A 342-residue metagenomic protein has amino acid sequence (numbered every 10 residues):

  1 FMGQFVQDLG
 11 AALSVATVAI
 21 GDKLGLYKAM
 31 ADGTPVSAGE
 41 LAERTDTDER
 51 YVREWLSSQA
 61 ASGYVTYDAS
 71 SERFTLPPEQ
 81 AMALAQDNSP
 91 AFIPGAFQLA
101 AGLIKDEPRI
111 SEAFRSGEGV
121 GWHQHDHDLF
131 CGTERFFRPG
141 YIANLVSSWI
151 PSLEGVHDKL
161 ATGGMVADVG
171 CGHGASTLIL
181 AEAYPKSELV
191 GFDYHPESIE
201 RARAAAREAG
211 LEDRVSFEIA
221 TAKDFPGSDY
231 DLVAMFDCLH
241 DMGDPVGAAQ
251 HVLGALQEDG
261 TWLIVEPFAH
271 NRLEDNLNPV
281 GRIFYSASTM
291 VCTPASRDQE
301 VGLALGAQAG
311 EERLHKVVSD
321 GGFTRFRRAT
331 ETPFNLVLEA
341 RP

Functional and structural regions predicted by a protein language model:
V6-K23, K28-A29, W55-G164: Conserved Class I S-adenosyl-L-methionine-dependent methyltransferase catalytic core
M30-T34, A181: Short helix-to-turn junction characteristic of helix-turn-helix DNA-binding domains, especially the helix
P35-E43: Short acidic, hydrophobic short linear motifs in intrinsically disordered regions
L103-H240, P245-G247: Conserved adenosyl
M165, G260-T261: Short glycine-centered segments of the SAM/dcSAM-binding site in methyltransferase folds
V246-E258: A short glycine-rich, Lys/Arg-flanked "PGG" loop and its adjoining helix->strand segment in the class I
V265-D320: C-terminal alpha-helical "lid/dimerization" subdomain adjacent to the S-adenosyl-L-methionine
G322-P342: Core SAM-dependent methyltransferase catalytic element
